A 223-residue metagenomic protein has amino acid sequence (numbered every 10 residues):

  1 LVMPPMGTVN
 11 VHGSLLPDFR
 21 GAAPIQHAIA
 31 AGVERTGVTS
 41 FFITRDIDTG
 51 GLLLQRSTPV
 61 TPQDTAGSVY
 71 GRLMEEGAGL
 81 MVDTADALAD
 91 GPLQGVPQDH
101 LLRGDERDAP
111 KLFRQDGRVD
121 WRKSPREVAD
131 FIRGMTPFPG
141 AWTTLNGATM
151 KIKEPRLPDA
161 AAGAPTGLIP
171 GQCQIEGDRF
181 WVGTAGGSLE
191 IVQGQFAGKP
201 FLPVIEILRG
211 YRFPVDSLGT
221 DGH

Functional and structural regions predicted by a protein language model:
L1-D108: Donor/substrate-binding cores of folate-linked one-carbon enzymes
R107-P110, W181-G183: Short, flexible, solvent-exposed loop/turn segments with mixed acidic/basic and small polar residues
K111-Q115: Short glycine-enriched loop/turn motifs at secondary-structure junctions
D116, W121-H223: An anion-binding loop in the catalytic cleft
